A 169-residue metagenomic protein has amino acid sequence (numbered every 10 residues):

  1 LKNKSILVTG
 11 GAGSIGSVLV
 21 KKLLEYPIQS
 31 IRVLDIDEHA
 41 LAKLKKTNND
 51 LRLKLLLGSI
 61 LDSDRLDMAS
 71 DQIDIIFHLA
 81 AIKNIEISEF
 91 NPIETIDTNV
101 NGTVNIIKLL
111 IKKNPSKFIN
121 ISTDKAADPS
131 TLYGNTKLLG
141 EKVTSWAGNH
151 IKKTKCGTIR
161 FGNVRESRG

Functional and structural regions predicted by a protein language model:
K2-K4, I73, P115: Phosphate-coordination loops involved in phosphoryl transfer and adenosine-cofactor binding
K4-Y26: N-terminal Rossmann NAD(P)H-binding glycine-rich loop of SDR-like oxidoreductase domains
Q29-R32: Short beta-strand element of Class I
D37-A40: Helix N-cap at the beta1-alpha1 junction of Rossmann-like dinucleotide-binding domains, i.e., the first residues
L44: Conserved SAM-binding loop
T47-D97: NAD(P)H-binding glycine-rich loop region in Rossmannoid oxidoreductase-like domains and their noncatalytic homologs
H78, I82-K142, W146-A147, K155-G157 (+1 more regions): Conserved Rossmann-fold NAD(P)-dependent oxidoreductase catalytic core, especially the SDR/UDP-sugar
L138, K152, R165-G169: Glycine/proline-rich active-site loop of Rossmann-fold NAD(P)-dependent oxidoreductases
